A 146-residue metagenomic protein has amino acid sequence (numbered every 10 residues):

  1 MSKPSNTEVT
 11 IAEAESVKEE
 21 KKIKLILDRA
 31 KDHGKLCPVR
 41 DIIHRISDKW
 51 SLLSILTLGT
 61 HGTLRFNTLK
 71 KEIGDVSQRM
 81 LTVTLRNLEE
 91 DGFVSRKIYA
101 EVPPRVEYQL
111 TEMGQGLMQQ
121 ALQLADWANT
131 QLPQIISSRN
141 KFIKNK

Functional and structural regions predicted by a protein language model:
M1-I46: N-terminal leader segment of winged-helix/HTH proteins
D32-M80: N-terminal helix-turn-helix DNA-binding core of bacterial DNA-binding proteins
D48, L52, R86, Q115 (+2 more regions): Generic detection of well-ordered alpha-helical segments
L56, D91, Q120-I135: Alpha-helical linker/hinge and terminal dimerization helices associated with HTH transcriptional regulators
L64-Y99, P103: Canonical helix-turn-helix DNA-binding module
E101-L124: Basic, amphipathic "hinge/linker" alpha-helix immediately C-terminal to the N-terminal HTH DNA-binding motif
R139-K146: Exposed, interaction-prone assembly regions rather than primary DNA-binding/catalytic cores
